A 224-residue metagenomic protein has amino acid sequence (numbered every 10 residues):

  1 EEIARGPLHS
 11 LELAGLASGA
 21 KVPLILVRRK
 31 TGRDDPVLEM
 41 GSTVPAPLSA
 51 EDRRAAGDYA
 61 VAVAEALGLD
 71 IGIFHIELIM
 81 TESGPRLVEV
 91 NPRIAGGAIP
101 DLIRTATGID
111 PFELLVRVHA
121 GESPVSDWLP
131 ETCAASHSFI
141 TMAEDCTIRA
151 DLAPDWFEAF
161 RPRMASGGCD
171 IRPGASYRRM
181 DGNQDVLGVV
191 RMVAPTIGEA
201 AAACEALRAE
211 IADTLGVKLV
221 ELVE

Functional and structural regions predicted by a protein language model:
E2-A46, R54-L87, N91-I99, E122: Phosphate-binding core of ATP-grasp and ATP-grasp-like enzymes
L8, A50-G57, I109, G198-A201: Electropositive phosphate-/nucleotide-binding environments in soluble metabolic enzymes
G15, A106, V118-H119: Hydrophobic residues in alpha-helical segments
S49-R53, R93, T105, W128 (+1 more regions): Hydrophobic alpha-helical scaffolding
A56, A95, P111, N183-Q184: N-terminal alpha-helical segment
R93-L114: ATP-dependent carboxylate-activation loops
L114-E224: Peripheral (often C-terminal) accessory segments that flank ATP-dependent C-N-forming ligase machineries
